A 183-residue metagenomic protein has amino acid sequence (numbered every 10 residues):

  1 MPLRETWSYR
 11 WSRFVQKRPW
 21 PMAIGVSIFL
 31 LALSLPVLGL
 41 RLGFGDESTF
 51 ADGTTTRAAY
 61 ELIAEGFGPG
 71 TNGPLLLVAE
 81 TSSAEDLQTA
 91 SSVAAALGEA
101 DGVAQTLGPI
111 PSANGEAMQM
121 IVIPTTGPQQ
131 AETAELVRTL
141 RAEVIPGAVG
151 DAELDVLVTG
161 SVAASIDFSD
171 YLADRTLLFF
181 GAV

Functional and structural regions predicted by a protein language model:
M1-F44: Signature of alpha-helical transmembrane segments and their immediate interfacial
G39-V183: Structured non-transmembrane domains adjacent to transmembrane bundles in polytopic membrane proteins
